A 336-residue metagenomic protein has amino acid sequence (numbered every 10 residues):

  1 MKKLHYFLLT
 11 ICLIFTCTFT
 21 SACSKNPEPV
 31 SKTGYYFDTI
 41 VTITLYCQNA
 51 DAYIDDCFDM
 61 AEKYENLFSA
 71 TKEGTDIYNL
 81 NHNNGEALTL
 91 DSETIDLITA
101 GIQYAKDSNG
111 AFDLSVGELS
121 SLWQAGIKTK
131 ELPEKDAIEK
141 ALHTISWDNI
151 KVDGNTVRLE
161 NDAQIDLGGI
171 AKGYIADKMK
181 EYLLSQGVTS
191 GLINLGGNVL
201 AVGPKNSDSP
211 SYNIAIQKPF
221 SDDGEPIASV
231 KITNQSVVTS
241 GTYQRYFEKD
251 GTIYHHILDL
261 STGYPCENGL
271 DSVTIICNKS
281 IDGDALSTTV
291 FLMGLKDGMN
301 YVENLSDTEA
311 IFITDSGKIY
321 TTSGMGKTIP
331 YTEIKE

Functional and structural regions predicted by a protein language model:
K2-E336: Mature catalytic core of soluble alpha/beta enzymes
